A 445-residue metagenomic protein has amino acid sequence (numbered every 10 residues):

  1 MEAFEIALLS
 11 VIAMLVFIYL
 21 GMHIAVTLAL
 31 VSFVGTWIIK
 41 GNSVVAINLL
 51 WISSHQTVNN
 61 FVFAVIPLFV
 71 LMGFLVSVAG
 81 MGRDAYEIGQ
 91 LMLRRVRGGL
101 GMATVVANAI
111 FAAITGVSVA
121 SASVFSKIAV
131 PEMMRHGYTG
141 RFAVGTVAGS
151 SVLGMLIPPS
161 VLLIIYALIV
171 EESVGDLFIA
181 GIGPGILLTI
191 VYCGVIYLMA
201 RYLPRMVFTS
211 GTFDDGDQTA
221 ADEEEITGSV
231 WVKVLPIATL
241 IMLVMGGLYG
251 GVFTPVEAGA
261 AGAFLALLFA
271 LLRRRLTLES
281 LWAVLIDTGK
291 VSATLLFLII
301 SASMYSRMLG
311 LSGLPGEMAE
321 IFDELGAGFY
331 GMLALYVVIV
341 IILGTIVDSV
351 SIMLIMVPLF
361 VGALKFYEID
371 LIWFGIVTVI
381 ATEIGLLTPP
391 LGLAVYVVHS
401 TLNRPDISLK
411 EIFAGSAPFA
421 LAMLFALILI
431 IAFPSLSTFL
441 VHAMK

Functional and structural regions predicted by a protein language model:
M1-K445: Alpha-helical transmembrane segments of multi-pass membrane transport proteins
